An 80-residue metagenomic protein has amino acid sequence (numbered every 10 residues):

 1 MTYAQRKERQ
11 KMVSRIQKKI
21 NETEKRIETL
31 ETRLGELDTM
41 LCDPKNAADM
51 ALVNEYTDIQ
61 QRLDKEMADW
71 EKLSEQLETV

Functional and structural regions predicted by a protein language model:
M1-V80: Charged, heptad-repeat coiled-coil alpha-helices that serve as long linker/dimerization "arms" in large NTP-dependent
